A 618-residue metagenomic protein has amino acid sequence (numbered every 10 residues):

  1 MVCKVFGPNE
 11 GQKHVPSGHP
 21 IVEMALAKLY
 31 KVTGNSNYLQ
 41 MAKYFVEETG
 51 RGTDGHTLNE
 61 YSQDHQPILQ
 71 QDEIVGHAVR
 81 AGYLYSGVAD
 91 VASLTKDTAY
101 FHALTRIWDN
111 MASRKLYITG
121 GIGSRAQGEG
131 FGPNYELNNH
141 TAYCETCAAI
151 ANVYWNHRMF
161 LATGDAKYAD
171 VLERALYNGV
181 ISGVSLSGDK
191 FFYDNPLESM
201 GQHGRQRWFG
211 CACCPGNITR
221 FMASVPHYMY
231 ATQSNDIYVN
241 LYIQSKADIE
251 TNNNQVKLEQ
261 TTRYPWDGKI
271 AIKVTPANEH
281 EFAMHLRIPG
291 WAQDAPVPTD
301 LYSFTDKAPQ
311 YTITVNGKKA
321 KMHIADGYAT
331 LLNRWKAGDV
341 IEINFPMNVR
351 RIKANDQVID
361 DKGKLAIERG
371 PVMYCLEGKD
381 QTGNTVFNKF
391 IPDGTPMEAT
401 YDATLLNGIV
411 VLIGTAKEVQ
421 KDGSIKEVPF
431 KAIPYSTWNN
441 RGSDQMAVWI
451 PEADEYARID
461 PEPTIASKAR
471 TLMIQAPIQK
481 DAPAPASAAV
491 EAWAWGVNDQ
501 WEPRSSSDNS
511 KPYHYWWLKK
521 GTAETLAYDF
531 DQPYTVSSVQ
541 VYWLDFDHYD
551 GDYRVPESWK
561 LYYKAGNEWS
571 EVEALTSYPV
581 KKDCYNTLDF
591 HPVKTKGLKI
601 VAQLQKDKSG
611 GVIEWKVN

Functional and structural regions predicted by a protein language model:
M1-E10, M41-T57, L104-T119, R174-S185: Long, well-ordered core segments of solenoidal/helical folds
C3-H19, D54-L58, S62-T98, L116-R125 (+2 more regions): Solvent-exposed loop and edge beta-strand segments that line ligand/cofactor-binding and catalytic clefts
P8-A42: Acidic/aromatic-lined carbohydrate-recognition and catalytic surfaces of CAZymes acting on diverse glycans
P16, S507-L575, P579-N618: Aromatic, loop-rich ligand-recognition surfaces of beta-strand-rich domains
V22-G34, Y83-T98, N110, E136-H140 (+3 more regions): Well-ordered alpha-helical scaffold segments within catalytic/enzyme domains
A42, L104, D170-N178, G183-T275 (+7 more regions): C-terminal beta-rich recognition modules with glycine/proline-rich loops and embedded aromatic residues
A271-T275, A283-P289, D529, Y542: Short edge beta-strand/loop segments characteristic of extracellular beta-sandwich folds
G290-Y302, W543-D550: Short amphipathic, basic-aromatic surface patches that mediate peripheral association with negatively charged
